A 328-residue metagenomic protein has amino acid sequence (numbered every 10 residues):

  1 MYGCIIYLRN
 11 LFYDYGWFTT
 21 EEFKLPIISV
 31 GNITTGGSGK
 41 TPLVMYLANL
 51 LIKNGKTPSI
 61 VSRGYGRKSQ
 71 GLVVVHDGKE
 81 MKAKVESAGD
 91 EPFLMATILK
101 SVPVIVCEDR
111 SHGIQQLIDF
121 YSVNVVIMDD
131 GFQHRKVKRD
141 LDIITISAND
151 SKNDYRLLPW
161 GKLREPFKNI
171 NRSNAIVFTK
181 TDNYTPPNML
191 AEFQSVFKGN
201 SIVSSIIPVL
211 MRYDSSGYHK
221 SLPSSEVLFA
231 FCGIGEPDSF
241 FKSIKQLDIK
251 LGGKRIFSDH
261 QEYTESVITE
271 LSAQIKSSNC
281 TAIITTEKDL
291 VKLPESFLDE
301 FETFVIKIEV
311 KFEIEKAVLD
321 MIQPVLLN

Functional and structural regions predicted by a protein language model:
M1, T41, M95, D129 (+3 more regions): Residue-level signal for inorganic ion chemistry
G3-L11: N-terminal pre-Walker A segment at the start of P-loop NTPase domains
N10-K79: Walker A (P-loop) phosphate-binding motif
V30, V61, I146, S204 (+2 more regions): Hydrophobic residues at beta-strand termini and immediately following loops that shape nucleotide-binding pockets
T57-V61, I144, V227-F231: Conserved beta-strand elements of the Class I
Y65-R67, L72-S195: Phosphate/Mg2+-binding loops and adjacent switch elements in nucleotide/diphosphate-handling enzyme cores
S151-A282: C-terminal accessory "lid"/substrate-recognition subdomains
I207-V209, S258-E262, E300-N328: Short, flexible loop segments at boundaries between secondary-structure elements
